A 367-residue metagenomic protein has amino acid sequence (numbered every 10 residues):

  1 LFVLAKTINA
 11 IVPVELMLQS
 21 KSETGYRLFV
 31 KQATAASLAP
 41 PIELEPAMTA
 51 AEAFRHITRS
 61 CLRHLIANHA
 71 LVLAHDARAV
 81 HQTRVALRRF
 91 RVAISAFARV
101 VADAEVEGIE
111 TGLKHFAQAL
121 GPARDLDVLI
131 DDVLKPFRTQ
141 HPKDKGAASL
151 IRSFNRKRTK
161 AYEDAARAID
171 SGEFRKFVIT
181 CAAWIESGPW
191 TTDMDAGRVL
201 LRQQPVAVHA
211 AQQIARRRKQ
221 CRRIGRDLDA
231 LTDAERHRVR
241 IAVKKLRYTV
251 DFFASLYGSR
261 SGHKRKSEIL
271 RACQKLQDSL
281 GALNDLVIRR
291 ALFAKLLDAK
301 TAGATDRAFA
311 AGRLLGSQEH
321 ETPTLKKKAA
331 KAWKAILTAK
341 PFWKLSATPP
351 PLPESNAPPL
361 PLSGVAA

Functional and structural regions predicted by a protein language model:
L1-A367: Function-determining surface determinants
